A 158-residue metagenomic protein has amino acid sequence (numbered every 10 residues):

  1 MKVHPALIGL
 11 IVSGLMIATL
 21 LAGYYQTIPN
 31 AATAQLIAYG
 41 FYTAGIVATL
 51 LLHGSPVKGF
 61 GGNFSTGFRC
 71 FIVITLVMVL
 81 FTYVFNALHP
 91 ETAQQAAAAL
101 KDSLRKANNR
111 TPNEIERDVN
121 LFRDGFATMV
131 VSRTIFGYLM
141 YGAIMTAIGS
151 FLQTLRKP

Functional and structural regions predicted by a protein language model:
M1-A6, F151-P158: Short, charged juxtamembrane terminal tails flanking transmembrane helices
M1-L51: Transmembrane alpha-helical insertion/packing segments
L7-I11, S65-I74: Alpha-helical transmembrane segments of multi-pass membrane proteins
L15-G23, G45, I74-T82, Y141 (+2 more regions): Alpha-helical transmembrane segments of multipass membrane proteins
L52-S65: Membrane-helix interface/capping segments
L80-N108: Functional transmembrane-helix hotspots
L104-F126: Short membrane-interface loop/juxtamembrane segments of multi-pass integral membrane proteins
N120-A143: Individual transmembrane alpha-helix segments
